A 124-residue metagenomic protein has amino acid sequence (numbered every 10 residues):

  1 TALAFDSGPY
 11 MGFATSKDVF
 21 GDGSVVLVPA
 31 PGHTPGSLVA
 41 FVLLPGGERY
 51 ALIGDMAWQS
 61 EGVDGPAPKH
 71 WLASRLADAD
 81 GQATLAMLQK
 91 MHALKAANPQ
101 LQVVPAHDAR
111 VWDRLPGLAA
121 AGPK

Functional and structural regions predicted by a protein language model:
T1-P29, L76-Q100: Metallo-beta-lactamase
A4-E61: Catalytic core of the metallo-beta-lactamase
F41, P45-K124: Cap/insert and terminal regions of metallo-dependent hydrolase folds
